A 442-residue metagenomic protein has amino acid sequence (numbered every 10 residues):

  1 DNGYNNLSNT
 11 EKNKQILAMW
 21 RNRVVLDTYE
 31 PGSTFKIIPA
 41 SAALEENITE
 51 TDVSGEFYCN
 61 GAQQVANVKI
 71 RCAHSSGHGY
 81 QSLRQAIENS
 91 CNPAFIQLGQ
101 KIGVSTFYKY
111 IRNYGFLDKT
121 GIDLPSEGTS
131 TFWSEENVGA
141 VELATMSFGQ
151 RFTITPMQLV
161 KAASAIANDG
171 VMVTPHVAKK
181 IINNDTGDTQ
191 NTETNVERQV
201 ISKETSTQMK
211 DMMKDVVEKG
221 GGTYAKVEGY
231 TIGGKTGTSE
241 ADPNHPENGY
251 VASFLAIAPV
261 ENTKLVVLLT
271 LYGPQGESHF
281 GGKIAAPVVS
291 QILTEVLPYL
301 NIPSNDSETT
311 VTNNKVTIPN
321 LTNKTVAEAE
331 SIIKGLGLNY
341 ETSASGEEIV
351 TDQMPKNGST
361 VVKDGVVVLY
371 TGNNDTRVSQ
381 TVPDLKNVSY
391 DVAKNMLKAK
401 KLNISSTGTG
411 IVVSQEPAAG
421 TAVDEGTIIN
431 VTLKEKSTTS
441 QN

Functional and structural regions predicted by a protein language model:
D1-S33, I38-L268: Beta-lactam-recognizing serine transpeptidase/beta-lactamase-like catalytic domain environment
F132, K226-G229, L269-N442: Ligand-recognition elements built from short beta-strands and adjacent flexible loops
